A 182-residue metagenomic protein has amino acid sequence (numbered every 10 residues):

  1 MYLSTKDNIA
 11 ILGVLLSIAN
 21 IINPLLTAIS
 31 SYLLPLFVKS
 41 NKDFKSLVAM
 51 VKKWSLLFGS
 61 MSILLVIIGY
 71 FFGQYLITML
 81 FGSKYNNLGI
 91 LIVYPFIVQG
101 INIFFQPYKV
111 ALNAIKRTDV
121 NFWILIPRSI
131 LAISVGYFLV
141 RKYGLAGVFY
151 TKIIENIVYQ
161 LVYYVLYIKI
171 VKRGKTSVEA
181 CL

Functional and structural regions predicted by a protein language model:
L3-K6, A114-I115, K142: Helix-loop interface residues and adjacent transmembrane-helix termini in multi-pass membrane transporters, primarily
K6-I11, F71-G100, A146: Interfacial segments at transmembrane-helix termini and the short loops linking adjacent helices
N8-L26, I157: Alpha-helical transmembrane segments of polytopic membrane transporters and translocases
G13-L16, F58, I92-P95, Q99 (+2 more regions): Residue-level recognition of transmembrane alpha-helices in multi-pass small-molecule transporters/permeases
N23-K42, A111-A114: Helix-loop junctions and terminal segments of transmembrane helices in multi-pass membrane transport/translocation
V38, I97-I124: Membrane-interface junctions at transmembrane-helix termini in multi-pass inner-membrane proteins
K45-S60, I68-F71, G89: Interfacial transmembrane-helix starts/ends
F71-G73, T78, K116-D119, S129-L161 (+1 more regions): Membrane-interface helix-loop junctions in multi-pass transport and translocation proteins
